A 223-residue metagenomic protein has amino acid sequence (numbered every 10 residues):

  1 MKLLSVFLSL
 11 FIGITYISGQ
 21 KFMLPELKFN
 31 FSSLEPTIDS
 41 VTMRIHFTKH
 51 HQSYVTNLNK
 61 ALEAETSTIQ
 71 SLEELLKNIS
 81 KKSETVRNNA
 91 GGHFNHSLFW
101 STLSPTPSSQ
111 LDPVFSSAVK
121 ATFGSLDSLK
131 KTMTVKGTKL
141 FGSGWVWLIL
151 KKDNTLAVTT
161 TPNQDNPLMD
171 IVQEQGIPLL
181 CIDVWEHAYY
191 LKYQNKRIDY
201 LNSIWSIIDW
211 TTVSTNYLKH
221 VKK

Functional and structural regions predicted by a protein language model:
M1-L4, S18: Short, Lys/Arg-enriched, disordered terminal segments
L3-G13: Sec-dependent N-terminal signal peptides
G13-K21: Bacterial Sec-dependent signal peptides at the C-terminal "C-region" and cleavage site
Q20-K223: Feature for soluble, non-membrane regions of globular proteins
